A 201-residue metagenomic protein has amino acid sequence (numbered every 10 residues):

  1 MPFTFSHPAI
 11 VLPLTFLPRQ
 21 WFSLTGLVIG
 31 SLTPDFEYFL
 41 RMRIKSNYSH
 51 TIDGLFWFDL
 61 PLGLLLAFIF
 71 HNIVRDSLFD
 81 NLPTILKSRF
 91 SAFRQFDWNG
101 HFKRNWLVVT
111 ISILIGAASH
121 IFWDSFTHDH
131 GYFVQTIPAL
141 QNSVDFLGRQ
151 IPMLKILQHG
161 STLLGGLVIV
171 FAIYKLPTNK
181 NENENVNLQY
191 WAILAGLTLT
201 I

Functional and structural regions predicted by a protein language model:
M1-I201: N-terminal membrane-targeting hydrophobic helices
